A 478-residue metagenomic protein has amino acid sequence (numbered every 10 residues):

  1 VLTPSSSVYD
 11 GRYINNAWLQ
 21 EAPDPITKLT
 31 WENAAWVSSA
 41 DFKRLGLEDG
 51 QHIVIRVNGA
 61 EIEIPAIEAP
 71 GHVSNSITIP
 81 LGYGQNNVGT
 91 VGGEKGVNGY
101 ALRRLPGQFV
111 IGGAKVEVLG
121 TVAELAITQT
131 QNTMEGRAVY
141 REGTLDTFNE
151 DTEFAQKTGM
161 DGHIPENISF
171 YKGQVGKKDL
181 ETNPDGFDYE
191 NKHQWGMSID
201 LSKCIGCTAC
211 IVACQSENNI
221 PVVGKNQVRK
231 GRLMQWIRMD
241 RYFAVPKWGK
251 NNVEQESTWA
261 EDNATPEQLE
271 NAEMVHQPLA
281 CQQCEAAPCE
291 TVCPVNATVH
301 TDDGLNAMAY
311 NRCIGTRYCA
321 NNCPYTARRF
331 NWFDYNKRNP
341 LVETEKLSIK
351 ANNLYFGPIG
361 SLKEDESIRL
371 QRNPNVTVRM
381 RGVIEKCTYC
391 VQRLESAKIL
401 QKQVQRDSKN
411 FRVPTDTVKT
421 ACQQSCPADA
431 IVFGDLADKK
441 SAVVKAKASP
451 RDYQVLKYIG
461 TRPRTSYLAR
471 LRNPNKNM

Functional and structural regions predicted by a protein language model:
V1-W236, F243, K247-W248: A cross-kingdom feature strongest in bacterial/archaeal respiratory oxidoreductases
L2-P4, S39, V57, A66-P70 (+15 more regions): Active-site proximal loops enriched in glycine and acidic residues that flank catalytic Cys/His/Asp and coordinate
N33-A34, Q51-V54, E63-P65, S76 (+11 more regions): Beta-sheet entry/capping signal
K177-N183, R238-R241, P246-Q277, E345-R379 (+2 more regions): Surface-exposed acidic, glycine/proline-enriched linker/cap segments that occur as 15-30-residue helix-coil
G196-N218, K247-K250, V275-N296, A307-T326 (+4 more regions): Cysteine-centered iron-sulfur cluster-binding motifs in ferredoxin-type domains/subunits of redox enzymes
S216-R229, V295-N296, H300-A307, Y325-K337 (+4 more regions): Short cysteine/histidine-rich zinc-coordinating motifs and their immediately flanking basic loops
A272, P288-T291, H300-L305, G315-Y325 (+3 more regions): Glycine-rich phosphate/ribose-binding loops and adjacent secondary-structure elements that form binding surfaces
G357-N373, G382-M478: Long, compositionally biased charged/polar accessory segments in the mid-to-C-terminal portions of proteins
